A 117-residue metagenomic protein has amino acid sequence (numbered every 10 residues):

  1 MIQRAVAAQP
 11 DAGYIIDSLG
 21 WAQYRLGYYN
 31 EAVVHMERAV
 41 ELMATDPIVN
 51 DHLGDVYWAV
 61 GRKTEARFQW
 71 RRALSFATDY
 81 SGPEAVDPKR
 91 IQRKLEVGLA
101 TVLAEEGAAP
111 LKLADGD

Functional and structural regions predicted by a protein language model:
Q3-A7, R38-E41, S75, G82: Conserved structural position within tetratricopeptide repeats
